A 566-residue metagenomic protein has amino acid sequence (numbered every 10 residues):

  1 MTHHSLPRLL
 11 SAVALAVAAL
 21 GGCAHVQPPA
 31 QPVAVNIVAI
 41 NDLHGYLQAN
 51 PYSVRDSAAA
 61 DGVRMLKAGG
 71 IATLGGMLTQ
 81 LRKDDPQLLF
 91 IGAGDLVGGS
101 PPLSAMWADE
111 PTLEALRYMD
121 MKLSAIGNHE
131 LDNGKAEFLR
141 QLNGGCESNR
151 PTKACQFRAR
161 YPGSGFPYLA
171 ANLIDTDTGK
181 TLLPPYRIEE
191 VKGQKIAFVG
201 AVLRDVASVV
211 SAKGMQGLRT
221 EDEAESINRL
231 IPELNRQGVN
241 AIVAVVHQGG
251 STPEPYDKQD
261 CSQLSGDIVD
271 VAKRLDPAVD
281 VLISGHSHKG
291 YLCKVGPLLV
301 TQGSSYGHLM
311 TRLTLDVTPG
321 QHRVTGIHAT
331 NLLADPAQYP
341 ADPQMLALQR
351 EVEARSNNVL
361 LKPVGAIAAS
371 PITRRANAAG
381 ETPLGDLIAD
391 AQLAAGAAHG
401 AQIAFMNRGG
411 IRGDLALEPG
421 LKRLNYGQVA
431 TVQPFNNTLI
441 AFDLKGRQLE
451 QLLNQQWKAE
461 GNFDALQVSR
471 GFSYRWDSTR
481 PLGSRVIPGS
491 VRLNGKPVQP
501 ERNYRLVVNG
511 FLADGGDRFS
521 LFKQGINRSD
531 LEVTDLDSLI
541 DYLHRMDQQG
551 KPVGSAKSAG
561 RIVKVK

Functional and structural regions predicted by a protein language model:
T2-S11: Bacterial N-terminal signal peptides that target proteins for export
H3, V26-V33, S356, L360: Extreme N-terminus of proteins, especially the signal/transit-peptide cleavage junction and the first residues
A19-G22: C-terminal motif of bacterial Sec signal peptides marking the signal peptidase cleavage site
A24-Q338, A379, P383-A394, A404 (+5 more regions): Acidic, metal/ion-coordinating pockets
V33-N36, Y46, Q156-Y186, K294-L298 (+2 more regions): Feature captures C-terminal
H44-G62, V364-R375, Q433-F435, D517-G525: Acidic/histidine-rich, surface-exposed loop or edge segments in extracytoplasmic proteins
V324-L424, R447: Hard-cation-handling environments
